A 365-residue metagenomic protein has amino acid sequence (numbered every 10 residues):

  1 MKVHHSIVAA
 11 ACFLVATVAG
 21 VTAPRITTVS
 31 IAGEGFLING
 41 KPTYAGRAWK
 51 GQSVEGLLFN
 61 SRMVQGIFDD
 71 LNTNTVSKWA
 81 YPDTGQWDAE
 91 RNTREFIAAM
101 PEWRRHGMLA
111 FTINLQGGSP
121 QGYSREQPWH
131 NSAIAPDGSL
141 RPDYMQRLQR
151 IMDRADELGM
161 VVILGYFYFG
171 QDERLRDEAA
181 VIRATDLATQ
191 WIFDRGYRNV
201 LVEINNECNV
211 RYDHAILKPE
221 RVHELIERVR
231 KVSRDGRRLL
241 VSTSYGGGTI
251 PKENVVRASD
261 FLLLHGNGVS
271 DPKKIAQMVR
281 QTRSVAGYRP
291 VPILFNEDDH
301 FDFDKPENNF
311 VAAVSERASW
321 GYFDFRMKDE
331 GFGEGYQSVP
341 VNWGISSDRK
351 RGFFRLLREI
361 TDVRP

Functional and structural regions predicted by a protein language model:
M1, D156, G196, G344 (+1 more regions): Short, flexible coil/linker elements and helix-boundary hinge sites characteristic of intrinsically disordered
M1-A9: Bacterial N-terminal signal peptides that target proteins for export
A9-T17: Bacterial N-terminal signal peptides
G20-T22: Boundary at the C-terminal end of the N-terminal hydrophobic targeting segment
T27, E34-I38, P42-E90, S284 (+3 more regions): Extended substrate-binding grooves/exosites of carbohydrate-active enzymes
A32, L37, P42-T43, A48-S259 (+1 more regions): Active-site mouth of glycoside hydrolases
R183-A184, N199-L201, N205-G352: Extracellular glycoside hydrolase catalytic/binding regions
